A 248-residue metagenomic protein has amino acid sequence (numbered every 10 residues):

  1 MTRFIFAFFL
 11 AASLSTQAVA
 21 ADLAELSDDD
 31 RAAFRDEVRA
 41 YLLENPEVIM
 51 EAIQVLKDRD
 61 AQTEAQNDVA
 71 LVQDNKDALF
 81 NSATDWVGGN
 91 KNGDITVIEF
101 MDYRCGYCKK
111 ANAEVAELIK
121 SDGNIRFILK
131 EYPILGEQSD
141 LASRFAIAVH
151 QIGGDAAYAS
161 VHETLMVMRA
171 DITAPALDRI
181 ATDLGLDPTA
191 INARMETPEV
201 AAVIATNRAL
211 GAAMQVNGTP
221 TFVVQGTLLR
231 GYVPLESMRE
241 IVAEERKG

Functional and structural regions predicted by a protein language model:
T2, V19-D77: N-terminal targeting signals for export/organelle localization
F4-I5, A20-A40, R59, R179-G248: C-terminal cap of thioredoxin/glutaredoxin-like
I5-S15: Bacterial N-terminal signal peptides
D22-S27, E37-A40, F100-R104, E131-L135 (+2 more regions): Second-shell loop/turn segments in exported
R31, R35, R39, P46 (+11 more regions): Extracytoplasmic/secreted envelope proteins and their assembly/folding machinery, especially bacterial periplasmic
D77-I95, I119: A short beta-strand-turn-helix
I98, K109-T182, D187, A212-N217 (+2 more regions): Structural alpha/beta surface segment adjacent to cysteine/selenocysteine redox centers across thiol/disulfide enzymes
F100, C105-K109, P220-V223: The canonical Cys-X-X-Cys-His
